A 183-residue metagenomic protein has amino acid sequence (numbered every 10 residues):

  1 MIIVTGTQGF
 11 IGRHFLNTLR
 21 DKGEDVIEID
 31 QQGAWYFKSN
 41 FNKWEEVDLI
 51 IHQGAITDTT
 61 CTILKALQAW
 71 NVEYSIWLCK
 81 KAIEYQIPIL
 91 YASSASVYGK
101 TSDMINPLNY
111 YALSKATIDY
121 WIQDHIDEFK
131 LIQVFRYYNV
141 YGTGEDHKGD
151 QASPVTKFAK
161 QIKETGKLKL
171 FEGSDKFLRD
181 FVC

Functional and structural regions predicted by a protein language model:
I2-D21: N-terminal Rossmann NAD(P)H-binding glycine-rich loop of SDR-like oxidoreductase domains
T5, I29, I50-G54, I89-A95 (+1 more regions): SDR active-site strand-loop-helix element
V26-N42: Adenosine-cofactor binding site in Rossmann-like domains, unifying the SAM/SAH pocket of S-adenosylmethionine-dependent
N40-W70, G99-T101: NAD(P)H-binding glycine-rich loop region in Rossmannoid oxidoreductase-like domains and their noncatalytic homologs
I50, T62-I89, W121: NAD(P)-cofactor binding segment of oxidoreductase domains
N71, Y111, K115: Active-site YXXXK catalytic motif of short-chain dehydrogenase/reductase
I76-Y110, Q133: Conserved Rossmann-fold NAD(P)-dependent oxidoreductase catalytic core, especially the SDR/UDP-sugar
Y110, Y120-F181: NAD(P)-dependent short-chain dehydrogenase/reductase
